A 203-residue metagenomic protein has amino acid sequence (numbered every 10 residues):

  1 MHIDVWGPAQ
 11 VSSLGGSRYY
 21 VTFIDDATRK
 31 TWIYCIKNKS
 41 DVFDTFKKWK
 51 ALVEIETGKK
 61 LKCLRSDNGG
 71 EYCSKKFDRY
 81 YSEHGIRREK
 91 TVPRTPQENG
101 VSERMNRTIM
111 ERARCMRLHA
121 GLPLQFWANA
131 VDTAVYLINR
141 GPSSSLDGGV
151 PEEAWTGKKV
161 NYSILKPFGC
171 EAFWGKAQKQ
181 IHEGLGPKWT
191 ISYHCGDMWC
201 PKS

Functional and structural regions predicted by a protein language model:
M1-S203: Anionic group-binding determinants
